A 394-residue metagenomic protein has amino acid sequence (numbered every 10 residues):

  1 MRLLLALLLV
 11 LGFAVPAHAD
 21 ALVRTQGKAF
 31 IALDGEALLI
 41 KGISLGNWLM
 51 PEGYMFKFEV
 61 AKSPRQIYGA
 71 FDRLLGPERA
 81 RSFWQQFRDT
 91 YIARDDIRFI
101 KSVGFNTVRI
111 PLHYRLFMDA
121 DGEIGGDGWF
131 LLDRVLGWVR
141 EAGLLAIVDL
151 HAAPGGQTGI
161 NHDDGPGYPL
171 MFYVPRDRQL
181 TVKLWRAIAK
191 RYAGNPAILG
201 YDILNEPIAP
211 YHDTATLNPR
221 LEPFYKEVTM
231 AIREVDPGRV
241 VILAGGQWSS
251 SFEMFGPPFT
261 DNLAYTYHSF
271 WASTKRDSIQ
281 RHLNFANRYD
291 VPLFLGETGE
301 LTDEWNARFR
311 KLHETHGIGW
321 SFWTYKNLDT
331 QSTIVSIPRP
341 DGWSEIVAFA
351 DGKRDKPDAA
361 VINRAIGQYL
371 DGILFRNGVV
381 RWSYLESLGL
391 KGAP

Functional and structural regions predicted by a protein language model:
L5-G12: Bacterial N-terminal signal peptides
V15-A19: Sec/Tat signal peptide C-region and signal peptidase I cleavage site
D20, G35-I40, T260-N262: Sequence-level motif detector for i,i+2 pairs with an aromatic at +2
L22-V23, Q179-R186, K190-N327, S332-A350: Extracellular glycoside hydrolase catalytic/binding regions
T25-I40, L45-V240, G245-E253: Active-site mouth of glycoside hydrolases
L312, G319-P394: Extended, alpha-helix-rich binding/interface surfaces that flank or overlap catalytic cores and mediate recognition
